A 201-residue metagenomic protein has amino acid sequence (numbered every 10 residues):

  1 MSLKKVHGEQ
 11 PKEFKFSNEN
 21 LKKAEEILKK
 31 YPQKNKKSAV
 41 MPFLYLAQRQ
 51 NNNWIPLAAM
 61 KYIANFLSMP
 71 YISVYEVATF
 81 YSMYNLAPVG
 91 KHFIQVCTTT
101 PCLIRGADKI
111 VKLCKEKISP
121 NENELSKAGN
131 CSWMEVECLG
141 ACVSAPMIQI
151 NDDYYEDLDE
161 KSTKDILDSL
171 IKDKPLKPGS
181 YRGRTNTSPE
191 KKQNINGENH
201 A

Functional and structural regions predicted by a protein language model:
M1-A201: Signature of N-terminal electron-transfer/Fe-S-associated modules in redox systems
